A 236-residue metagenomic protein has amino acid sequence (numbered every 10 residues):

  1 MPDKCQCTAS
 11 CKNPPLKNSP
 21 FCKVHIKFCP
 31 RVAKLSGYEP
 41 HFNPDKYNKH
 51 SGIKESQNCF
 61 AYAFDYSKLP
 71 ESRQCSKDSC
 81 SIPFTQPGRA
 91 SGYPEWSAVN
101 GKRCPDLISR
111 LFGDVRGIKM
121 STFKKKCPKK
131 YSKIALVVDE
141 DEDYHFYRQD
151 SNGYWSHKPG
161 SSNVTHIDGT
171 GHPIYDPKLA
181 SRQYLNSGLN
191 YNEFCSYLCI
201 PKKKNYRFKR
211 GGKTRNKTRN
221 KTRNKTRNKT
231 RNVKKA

Functional and structural regions predicted by a protein language model:
M1-R31, Y38, F84-Q86: Intrinsically disordered, low-complexity regulatory regions of eukaryotic proteins
T8, V24, V137-E142, D150 (+1 more regions): Short, flexible beta-strand-to-coil junctions
P30-G117: Cysteine-nucleophile protease catalytic domains, especially the papain-like/related folds used in DUB/UBL proteases
K119-P128: Short acidic low-complexity segments
K129-L136: Short, hydrophobic/aromatic-rich segments at coil-to-beta transitions
Y144-T170: Catalytic Cys-His active-site segments of thiol-dependent hydrolases/isopeptidases
Y184, Y191-K209: Noncatalytic regulatory segments and standalone regulatory/sensor domains
R207-A236: Arg/Lys-rich, intrinsically disordered low-complexity tails that mediate electrostatic binding and condensation
